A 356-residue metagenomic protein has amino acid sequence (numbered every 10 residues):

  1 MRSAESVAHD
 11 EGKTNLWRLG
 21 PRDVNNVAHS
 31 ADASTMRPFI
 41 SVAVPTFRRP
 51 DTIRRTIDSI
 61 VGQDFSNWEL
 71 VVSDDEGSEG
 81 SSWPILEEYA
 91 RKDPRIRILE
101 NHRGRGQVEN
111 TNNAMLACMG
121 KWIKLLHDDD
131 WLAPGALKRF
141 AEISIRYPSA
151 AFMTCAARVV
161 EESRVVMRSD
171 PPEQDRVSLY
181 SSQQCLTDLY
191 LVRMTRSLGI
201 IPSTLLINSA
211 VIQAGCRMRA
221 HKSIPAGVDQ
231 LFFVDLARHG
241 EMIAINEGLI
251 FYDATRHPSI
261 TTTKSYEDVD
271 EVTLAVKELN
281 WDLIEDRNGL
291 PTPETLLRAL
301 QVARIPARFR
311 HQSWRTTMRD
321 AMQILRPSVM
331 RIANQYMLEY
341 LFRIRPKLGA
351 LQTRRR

Functional and structural regions predicted by a protein language model:
N26, R49-G62: Short, well-formed alpha-helical segments that are part of the catalytic scaffolds of diverse glycosyltransferases
V42, Q174-Y266: Conserved nucleotide-sugar donor-binding catalytic segment
S66, D74-P84, R103, H127: A conserved acidic beta->alpha catalytic loop
G80-S81, D130-I143: Acidic donor-binding/catalytic loop of UDP-sugar-dependent glycosyltransferases, especially processive GT2
D93-R95, E109, L137-G215: Flexible acidic/His/Gly-enriched loops in nucleotide-sugar-dependent glycosyltransferase catalytic domains
N101-C118: Glycine-rich, basic loop-to-helix element that forms the pyrophosphate-binding segment of sugar-nucleotide handling
I123: Short aromatic/hydrophobic "clamp" motif used to bind/position activated sugar donors
P225, G248-R256, T262-P291, W314-I324: Catalytic core of nucleotide-sugar-dependent glycosyltransferases
